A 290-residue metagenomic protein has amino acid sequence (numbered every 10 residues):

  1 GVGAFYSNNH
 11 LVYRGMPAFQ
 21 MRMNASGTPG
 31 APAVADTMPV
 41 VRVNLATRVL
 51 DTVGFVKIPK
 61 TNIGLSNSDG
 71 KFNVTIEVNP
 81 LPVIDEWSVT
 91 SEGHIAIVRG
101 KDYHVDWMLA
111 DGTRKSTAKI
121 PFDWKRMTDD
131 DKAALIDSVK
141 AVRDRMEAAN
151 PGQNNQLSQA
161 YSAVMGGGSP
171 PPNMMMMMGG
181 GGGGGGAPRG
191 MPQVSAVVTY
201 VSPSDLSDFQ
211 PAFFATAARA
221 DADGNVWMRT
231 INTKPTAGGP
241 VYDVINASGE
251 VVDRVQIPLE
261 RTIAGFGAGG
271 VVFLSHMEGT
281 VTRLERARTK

Functional and structural regions predicted by a protein language model:
G1-K290: Eukaryotic scaffold repeat domains enriched in small/polar residues
